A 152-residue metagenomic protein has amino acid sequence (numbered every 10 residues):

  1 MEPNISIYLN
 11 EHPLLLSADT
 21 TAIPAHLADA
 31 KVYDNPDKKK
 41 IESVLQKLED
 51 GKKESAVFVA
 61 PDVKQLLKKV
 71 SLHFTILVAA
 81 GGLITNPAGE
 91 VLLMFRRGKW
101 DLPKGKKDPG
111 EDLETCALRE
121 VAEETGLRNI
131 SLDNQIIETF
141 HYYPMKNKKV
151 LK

Functional and structural regions predicted by a protein language model:
M1-Q46: N-terminal leader/capping segments at the start of a protein or of a new domain
P3-I5, A80, G89: Change "...and in nucleic-acid phosphodiester-cleaving endonucleases..." to "...and in nucleic-acid processing enzymes
T21-D34, T85-A122, L127: Conserved Nudix-box catalytic region and its N-terminal flanking loop in Nudix hydrolases and closely related
P36-G81: Acidic, metal-coordinating catalytic segment for phosphate/diphosphate chemistry, firing primarily on the Nudix
D62, G126-K152: Active-site segment of metal-dependent pyrophosphate-handling enzymes, primarily the Nudix hydrolase catalytic core
T75-A80, F95-R97, L151-K152: Short connector loops at helix/strand junctions that flank enzyme active sites, especially segments positioning acidic
